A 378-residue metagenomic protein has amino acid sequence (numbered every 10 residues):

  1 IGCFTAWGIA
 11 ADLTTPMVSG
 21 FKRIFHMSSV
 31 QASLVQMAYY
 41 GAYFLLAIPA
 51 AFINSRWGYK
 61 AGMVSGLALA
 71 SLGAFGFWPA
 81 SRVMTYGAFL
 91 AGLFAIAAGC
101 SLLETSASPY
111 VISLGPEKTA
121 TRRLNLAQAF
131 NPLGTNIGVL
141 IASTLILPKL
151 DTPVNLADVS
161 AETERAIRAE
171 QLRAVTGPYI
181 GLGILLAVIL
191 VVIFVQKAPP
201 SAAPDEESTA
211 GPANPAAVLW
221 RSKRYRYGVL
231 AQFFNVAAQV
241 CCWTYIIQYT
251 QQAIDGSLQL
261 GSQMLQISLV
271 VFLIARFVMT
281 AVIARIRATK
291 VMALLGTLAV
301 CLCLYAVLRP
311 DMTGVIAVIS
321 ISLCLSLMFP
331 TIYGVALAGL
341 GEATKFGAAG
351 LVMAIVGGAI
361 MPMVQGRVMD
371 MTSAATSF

Functional and structural regions predicted by a protein language model:
G2-F25, L103, A107, C242-T250: Extracytoplasmic
T14-V18, V139-L147, V218-Q266: Extracytoplasmic gate region of multi-pass secondary transporters
L34-F52, Q266-M279, G357: Central cavity-lining transmembrane alpha-helices of secondary-active solute carriers, predominantly the Major
L46-Y59, A275-A288, M369: Helix-to-loop junctions at the C-terminal end of transmembrane segments in multipass secondary transporters
A68-V83, T297-P310: C-terminal ends and interior cores of transmembrane alpha-helices in multi-pass membrane transporters/permeases
Y86-L103, T313-M328: Hydrophobic core of transmembrane alpha-helices in multi-pass small-molecule transporters, especially MFS/SLC-type
L102-P116, S326-G341: Intracellular juxtamembrane helix-capping segments at the cytosolic ends of symmetry-related transmembrane helices
